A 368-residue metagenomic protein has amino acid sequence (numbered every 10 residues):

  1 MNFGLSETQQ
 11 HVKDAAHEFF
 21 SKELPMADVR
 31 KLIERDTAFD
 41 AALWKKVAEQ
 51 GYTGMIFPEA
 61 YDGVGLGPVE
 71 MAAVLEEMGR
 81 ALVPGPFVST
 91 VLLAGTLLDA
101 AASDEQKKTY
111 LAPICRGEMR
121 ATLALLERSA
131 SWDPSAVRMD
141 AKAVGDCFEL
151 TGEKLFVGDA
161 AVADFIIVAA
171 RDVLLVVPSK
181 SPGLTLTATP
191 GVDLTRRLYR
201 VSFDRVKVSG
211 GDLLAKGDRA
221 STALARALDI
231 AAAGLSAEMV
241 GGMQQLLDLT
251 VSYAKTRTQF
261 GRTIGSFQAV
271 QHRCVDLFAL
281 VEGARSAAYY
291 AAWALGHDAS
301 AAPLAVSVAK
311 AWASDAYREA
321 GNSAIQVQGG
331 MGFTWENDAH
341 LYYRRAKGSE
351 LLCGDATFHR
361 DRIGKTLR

Functional and structural regions predicted by a protein language model:
M1-G85, A101-E105, P113-E118, A143-F148 (+1 more regions): Alpha-helical interface subdomain recognition
G51, L75-M78, V177-S181, R205-K207: Short Ser/Thr-interspersed hydrophobic loop/turn segments at strand-loop and sheet-helix junctions that line or gate
L66-G67, D133-S135, D159-A163: Short glycine/proline-enriched turns and hinge-like loops at secondary-structure junctions
L93-A101: Helix-loop "lid/cap" segments that line or gate small-molecule binding pockets
G117-R128, V168: A short, Trp-centered hydrophobic/proline-enriched beta-strand micro-motif
A124, T151-T189: A short core secondary-structure module
D133-T151: Cytochrome P450 C-terminal beta-domain/meander region
A136-R138, F156-V157, K180-K216: Flexible, small-/acidic-enriched active-site or ligand-binding loops
